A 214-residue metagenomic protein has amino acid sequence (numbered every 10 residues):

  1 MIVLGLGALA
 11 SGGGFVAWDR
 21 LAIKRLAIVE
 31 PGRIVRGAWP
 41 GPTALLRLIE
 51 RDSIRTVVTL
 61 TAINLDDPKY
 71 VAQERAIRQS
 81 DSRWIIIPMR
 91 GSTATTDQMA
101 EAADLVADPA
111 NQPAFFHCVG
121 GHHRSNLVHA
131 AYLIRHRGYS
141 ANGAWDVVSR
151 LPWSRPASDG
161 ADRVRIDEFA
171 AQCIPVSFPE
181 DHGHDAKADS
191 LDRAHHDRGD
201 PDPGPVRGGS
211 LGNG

Functional and structural regions predicted by a protein language model:
M1-A114, L127-G214: Cys-dependent protein tyrosine phosphatase-like superfamily
C118: Short cysteine clusters
G121: Substrate/cofactor-recognition hotspot
